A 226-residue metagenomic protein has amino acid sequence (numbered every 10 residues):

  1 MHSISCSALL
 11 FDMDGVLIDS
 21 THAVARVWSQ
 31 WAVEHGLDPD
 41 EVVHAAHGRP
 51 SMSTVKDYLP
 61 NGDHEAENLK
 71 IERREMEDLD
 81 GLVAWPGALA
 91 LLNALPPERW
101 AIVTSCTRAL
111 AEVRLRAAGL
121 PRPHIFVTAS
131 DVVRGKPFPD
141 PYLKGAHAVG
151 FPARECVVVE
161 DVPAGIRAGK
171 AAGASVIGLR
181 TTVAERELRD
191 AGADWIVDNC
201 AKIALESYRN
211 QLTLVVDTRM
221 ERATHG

Functional and structural regions predicted by a protein language model:
M1-S7, R99, R108-G226: Asp-based, Mg2+/Mn2+-dependent phosphohydrolase catalytic module
H2-R99, T107-A109, L120: N-terminal helical cap/lid subdomain that shapes the substrate entry/recognition surface in HAD-like hydrolases
